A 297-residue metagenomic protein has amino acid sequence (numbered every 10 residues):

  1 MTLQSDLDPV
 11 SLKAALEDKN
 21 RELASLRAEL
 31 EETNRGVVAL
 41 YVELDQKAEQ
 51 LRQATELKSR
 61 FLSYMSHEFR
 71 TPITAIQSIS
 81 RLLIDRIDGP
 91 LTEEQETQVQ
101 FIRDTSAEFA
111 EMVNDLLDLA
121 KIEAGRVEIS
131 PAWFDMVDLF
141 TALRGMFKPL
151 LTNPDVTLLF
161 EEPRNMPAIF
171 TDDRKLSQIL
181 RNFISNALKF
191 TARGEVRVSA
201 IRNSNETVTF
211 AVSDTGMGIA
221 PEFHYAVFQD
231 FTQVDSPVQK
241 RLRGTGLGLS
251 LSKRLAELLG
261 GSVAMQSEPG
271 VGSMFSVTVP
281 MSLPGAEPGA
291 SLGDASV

Functional and structural regions predicted by a protein language model:
L44-D88: Primarily the dimerization/phosphotransfer
E96, S130-D135, T152, T157-P167: Conserved catalytic submotifs in the C-terminal HATPase_c
D104-F109: Short alpha-helical segment of the dimerization/phosphotransfer core of two-component systems
A120-P131: Helix-loop junction within the histidine kinase core
S130-G145, S177: A conserved beta-strand-to-alpha-helix junction within the catalytic ATP-binding
Y225-Q229: ATPase catalytic-site recognition across NTP-hydrolyzing enzymes
G260-G261: Conserved glycine-rich
